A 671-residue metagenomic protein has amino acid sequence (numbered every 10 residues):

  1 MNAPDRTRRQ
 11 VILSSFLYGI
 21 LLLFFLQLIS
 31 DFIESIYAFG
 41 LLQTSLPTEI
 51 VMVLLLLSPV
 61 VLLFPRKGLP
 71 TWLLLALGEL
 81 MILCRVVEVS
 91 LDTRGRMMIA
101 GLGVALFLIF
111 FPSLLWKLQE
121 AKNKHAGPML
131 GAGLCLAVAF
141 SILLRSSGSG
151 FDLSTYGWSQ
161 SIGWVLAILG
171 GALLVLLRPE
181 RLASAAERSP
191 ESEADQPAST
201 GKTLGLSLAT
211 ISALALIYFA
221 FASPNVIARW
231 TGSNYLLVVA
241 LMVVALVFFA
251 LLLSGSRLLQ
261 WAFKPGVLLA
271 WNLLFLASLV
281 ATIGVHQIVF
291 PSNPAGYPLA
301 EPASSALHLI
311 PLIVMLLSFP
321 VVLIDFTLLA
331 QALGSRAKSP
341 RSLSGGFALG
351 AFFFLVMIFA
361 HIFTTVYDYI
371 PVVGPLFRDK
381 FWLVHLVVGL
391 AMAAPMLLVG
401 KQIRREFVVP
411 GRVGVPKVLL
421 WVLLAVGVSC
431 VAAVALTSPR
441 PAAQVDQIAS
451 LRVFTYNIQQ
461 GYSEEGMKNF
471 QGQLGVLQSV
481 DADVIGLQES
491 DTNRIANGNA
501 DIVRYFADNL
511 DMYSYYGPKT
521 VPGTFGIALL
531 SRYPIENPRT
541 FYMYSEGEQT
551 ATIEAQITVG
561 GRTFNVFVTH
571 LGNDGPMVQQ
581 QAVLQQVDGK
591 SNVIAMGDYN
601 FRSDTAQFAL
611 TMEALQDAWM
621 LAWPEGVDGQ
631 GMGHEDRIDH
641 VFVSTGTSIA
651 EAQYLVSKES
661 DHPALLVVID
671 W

Functional and structural regions predicted by a protein language model:
P4-D5, L28-G40, T71-L74, M81-M98 (+5 more regions): Metal-dependent phosphoester-hydrolase catalytic domains
L21-L57, V89, A105, R452-I458 (+9 more regions): Active-site beta-strand/loop signature of hydrolases that rely on acidic residues for catalysis
L57-G68: Transmembrane signal-anchor hairpin modules in multi-pass inner-membrane enzymes, especially those that act on
G346, G466-F470, A496-A500, G523 (+3 more regions): Solvent-exposed, acidic/flexible segments
L420-M467, N600: Mobile, glycine- and charge-enriched loop segments and immediately flanking short secondary-structure elements within
V434-V445, E465, V484, E489-F564 (+2 more regions): Structured beta-strand-rich core segments of catalytic domains in phosphoester-bond hydrolases
S450-L474, D491-R494, F541-Y544, G572 (+1 more regions): Acidic/histidine-rich helix-loop elements that form or flank divalent-metal/phosphate-binding sites at the catalytic
S490, K519, D598, W623 (+1 more regions): Flexible loop residues that form catalytic and substrate-binding hotspots at small-molecule/glycan-binding clefts
